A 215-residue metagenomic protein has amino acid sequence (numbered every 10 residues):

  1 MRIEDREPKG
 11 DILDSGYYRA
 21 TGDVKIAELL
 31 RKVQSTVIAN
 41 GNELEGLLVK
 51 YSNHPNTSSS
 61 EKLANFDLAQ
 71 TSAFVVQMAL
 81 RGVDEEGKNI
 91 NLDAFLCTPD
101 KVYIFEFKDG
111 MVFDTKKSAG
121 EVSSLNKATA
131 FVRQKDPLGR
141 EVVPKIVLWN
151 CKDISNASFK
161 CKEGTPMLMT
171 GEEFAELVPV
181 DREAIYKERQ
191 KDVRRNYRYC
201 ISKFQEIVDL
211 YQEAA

Functional and structural regions predicted by a protein language model:
M1-F74: Interdomain/boundary linker segments immediately adjacent to catalytic/signaling cores
R31-S35, L80-G82, D109-A119: Surface-exposed cleft-lining segments at the edges of enzyme active sites
A39, E43, L47, N89 (+2 more regions): Short, well-structured alpha-helical interface segments that form or flank functional binding sites
L48-N56, L125-D136, Y211: Hydrophobic, Leu/Ile/Phe/Ala-enriched alpha-helical segments that form helix-helix packing faces
V76-I90: Short acidic (Asp/Glu) patches
E86-I104: Active-site beta-strand-loop-beta-strand hairpin of nuclease catalytic cores that positions key catalytic residues
D100-Y103, K108-P166: Catalytic cores of nucleic-acid endonucleases
P137-A215: Domain-level recognition of nuclease-like catalytic cores that cleave nucleotide substrates
